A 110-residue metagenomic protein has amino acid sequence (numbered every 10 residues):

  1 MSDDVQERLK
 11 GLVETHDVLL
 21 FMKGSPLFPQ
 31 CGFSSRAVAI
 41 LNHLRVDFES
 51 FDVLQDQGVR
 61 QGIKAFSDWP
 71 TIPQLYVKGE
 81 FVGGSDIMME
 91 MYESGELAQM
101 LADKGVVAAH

Functional and structural regions predicted by a protein language model:
M1-K10: Flexible, polar/low-complexity N-terminal or interdomain linker segments that lie immediately upstream of folded
D4, G58, G83: Short, conserved clusters of charged catalytic residues that mark active-site and nucleotide-handling motifs
E7, R60-A65: TIR-domain catalytic/interaction hotspot
K10-D47: Local sequence-structure signature of Cys/Sec-based thiol-disulfide redox active-site neighborhoods
F21, Q74-K78: Acidic beta-strand-to-loop metal/phosphate-binding motif
R45-R60: Thiol-based oxidoreductase modules, predominantly thioredoxin-like and allied folds used for disulfide exchange
A65-T71: Thiol/disulfide oxidoreductase modules built on the thioredoxin-like
V77-A108: Non-catalytic, surface beta->alpha helical segment in thiol-disulfide oxidoreductase systems
